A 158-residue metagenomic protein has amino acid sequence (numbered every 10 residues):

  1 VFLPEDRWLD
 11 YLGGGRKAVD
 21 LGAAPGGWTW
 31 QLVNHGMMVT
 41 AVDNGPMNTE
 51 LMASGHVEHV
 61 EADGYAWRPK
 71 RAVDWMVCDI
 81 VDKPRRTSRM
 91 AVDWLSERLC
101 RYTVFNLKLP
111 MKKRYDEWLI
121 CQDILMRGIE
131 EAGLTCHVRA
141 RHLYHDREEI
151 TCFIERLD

Functional and structural regions predicted by a protein language model:
V1-G14: S-adenosyl-L-methionine
G13-A24, Q31: Conserved class I S-adenosyl-L-methionine
K17, M38, R101-Y102: Residues at the starts of beta-strands that form the adenosine-phosphate
P25-W30, K83-R89: Short glycine/serine/threonine-rich phosphate/pyrophosphate-binding segments that cradle anionic phosphate groups
W30, N34, R127: Short, well-ordered alpha-helices that flank and scaffold nucleotide-derived cofactor binding pockets
N34-R86: S-adenosyl-L-methionine
R89-F153, L157: C-terminal substrate-binding/active-site "lid" region of AdoMet-derived donor-dependent transferases
